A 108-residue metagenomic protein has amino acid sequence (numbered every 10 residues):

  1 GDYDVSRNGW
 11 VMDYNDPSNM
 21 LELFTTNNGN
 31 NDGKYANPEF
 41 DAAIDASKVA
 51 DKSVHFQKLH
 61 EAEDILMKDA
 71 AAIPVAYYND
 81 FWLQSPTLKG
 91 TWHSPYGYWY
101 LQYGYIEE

Functional and structural regions predicted by a protein language model:
G1, N19-A46, Y77-E108: Short, solvent-exposed loop/beta-turn-alpha elements that line the ligand-binding surface or hinge of extracytoplasmic
G1-T26, K48, L66-M67: Pocket-flanking alpha-helical
S6-G9, K52-P86: Bilobed periplasmic-binding protein-like "clamshell/Venus-flytrap" ligand-binding domains
Y14, G33-D41, K52-L59: Solvent-exposed, acidic/flexible segments
K48-V49, V54, H60, I65-K68 (+2 more regions): Extracellular/periplasmic bilobal clamshell ligand-binding domains
